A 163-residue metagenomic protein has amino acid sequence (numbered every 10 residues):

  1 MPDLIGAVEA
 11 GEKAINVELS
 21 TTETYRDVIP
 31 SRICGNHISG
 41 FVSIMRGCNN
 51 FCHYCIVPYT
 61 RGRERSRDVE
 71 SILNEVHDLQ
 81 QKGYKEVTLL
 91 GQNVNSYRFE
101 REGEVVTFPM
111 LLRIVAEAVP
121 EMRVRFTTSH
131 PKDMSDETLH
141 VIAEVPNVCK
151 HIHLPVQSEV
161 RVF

Functional and structural regions predicted by a protein language model:
M1-Y97, T107: Proteins enriched for Cys/Gly/acidic motifs involved in redox and nucleic-acid/cofactor modification
Q81-F163: Conserved SAM/AdoMet-binding glycine-rich loop
